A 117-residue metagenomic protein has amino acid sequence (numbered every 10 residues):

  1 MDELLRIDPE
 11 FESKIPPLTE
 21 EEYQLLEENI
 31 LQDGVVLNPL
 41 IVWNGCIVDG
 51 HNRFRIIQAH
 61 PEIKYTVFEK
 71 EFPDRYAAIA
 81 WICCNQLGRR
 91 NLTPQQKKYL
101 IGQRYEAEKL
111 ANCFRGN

Functional and structural regions predicted by a protein language model:
M1-D2: Charge-dense, helix-prone N-terminal extensions
R6-E10: A short, surface-exposed helix-loop junction/capping segment
F11-Y23, E27, L31-D33, R53-N117: Amphipathic, charge-rich alpha-helical segments that serve as recognition/docking helices
V35-P39: N-terminal BTB/POZ boundary and linker segment
V42-C46: Short active-site oxyanion
G50: Short, conserved phosphate/pyrophosphate- and ester-handling motifs at nucleotide-, phospho-/glycolipid
